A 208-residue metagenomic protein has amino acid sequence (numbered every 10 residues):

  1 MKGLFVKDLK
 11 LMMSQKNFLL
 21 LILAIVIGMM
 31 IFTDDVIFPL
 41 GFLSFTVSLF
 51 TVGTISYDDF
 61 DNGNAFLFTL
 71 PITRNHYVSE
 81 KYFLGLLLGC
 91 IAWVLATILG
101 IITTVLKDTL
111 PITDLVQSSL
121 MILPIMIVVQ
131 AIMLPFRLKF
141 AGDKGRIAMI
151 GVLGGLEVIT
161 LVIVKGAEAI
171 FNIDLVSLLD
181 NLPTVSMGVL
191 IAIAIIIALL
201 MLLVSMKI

Functional and structural regions predicted by a protein language model:
M1-N62, E80-I208: Hydrophobic alpha-helical transmembrane segments of membrane proteins
G63-F68: Short extracytoplasmic
T69-R74: Short helix-to-coil transition segments within interhelical loops that connect adjacent transmembrane helices
H76-V78: Alpha-helix N-cap/helix-start motif at helix boundaries, enriched for small hydrophobics
